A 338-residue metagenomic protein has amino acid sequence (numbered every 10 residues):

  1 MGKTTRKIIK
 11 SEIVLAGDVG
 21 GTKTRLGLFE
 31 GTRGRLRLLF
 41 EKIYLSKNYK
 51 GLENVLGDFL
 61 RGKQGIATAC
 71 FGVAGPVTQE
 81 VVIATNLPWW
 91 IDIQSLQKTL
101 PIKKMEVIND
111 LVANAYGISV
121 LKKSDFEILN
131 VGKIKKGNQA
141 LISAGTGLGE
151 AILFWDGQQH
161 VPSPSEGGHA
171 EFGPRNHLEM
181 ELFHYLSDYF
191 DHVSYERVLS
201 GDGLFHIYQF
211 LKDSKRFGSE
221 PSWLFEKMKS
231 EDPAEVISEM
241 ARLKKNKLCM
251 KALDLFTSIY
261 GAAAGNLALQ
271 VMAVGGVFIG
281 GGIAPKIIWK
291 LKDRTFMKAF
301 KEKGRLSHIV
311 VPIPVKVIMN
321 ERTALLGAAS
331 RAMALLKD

Functional and structural regions predicted by a protein language model:
M1-G65, E181-D338: ATP-binding/phosphotransfer module of carbohydrate and carboxylate kinases, centering on a glycine-rich
V14-D18, T68-C70, E106, Q139-S143 (+1 more regions): Short glycine-aspartate micro-motif
T22, L111-V112, T146, I283: A generic "binding-loop/recognition-motif" signal
T24, P76-T78, G147-A151, H206 (+1 more regions): Short, acidic Gly/Pro/Ser/Thr-rich loop/turn segments
L45-S46, N86-L87, E106-A113, V131-K135 (+2 more regions): Active-site nucleophile and cofactor-binding loops and adjacent substrate-binding regions of central metabolic enzymes
L60-V107, V112-D125, L141, K286-W289: Short beta-strand-loop/turn "lid" adjacent to the catalytic site in phosphate-handling enzymes
K122-K133, A332-K337: Short, electropositive alpha-helical surface patch
F126-V131, K135-E196, I288-W289, T295-K301 (+1 more regions): Glycine-rich phosphate-binding loop of actin/hexokinase-like ATP-binding domains
